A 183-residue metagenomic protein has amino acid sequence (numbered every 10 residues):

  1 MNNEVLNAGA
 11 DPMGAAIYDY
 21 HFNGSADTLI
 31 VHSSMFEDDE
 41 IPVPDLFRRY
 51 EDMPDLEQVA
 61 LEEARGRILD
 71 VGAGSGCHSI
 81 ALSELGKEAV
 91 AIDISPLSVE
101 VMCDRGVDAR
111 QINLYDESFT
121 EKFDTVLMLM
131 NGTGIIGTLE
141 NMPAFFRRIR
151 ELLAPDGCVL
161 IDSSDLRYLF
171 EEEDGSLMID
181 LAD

Functional and structural regions predicted by a protein language model:
M1-E63: S-adenosyl-L-methionine
N3-A8, A15-Y20, P155-D183: SAM-dependent methyltransferase
R65-G74: Conserved class I S-adenosyl-L-methionine
S75-G86: Conserved SAM-binding loop of SAM-dependent methyltransferases across substrates and taxa, primarily the Class I
S95-P96: Conserved SAM/SAH-binding beta-strand->alpha-helix loop
G106-D116: Conserved SAM-binding strand-loop segment of SAM-dependent methyltransferases
F123-P143: A short SAM/SAH-binding and catalytic strip from SAM-dependent methyltransferases
P143-P155: A short glycine-rich, Lys/Arg-flanked "PGG" loop and its adjoining helix->strand segment in the class I
